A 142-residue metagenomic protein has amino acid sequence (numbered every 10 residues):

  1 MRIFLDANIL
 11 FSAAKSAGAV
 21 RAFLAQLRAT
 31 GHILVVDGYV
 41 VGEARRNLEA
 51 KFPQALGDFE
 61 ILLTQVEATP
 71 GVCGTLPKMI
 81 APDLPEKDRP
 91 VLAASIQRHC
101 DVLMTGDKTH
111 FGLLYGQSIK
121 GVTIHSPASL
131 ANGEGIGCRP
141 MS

Functional and structural regions predicted by a protein language model:
M1-R2: Residues that mark the start of a beta-strand
L5, A17-A50: PIN/NYN-family metal-dependent endoribonuclease catalytic core
S12-A14: Short N-terminal binding/cap micro-motifs at the start of the first secondary-structure element
Q26, A94, G116: Hydrophobic/aromatic ligand-binding patch that stacks against planar heteroaromatic rings of cofactors or nucleotides
G38, G106-K108: Short secondary-structure boundary segments
G42-P77: Domain-scale selection of a single, long terminal region that carries the protein's primary operational module
A68-G106: Active-site neighborhoods of divalent-metal-dependent phosphate/nucleic-acid chemistry enzymes
P82, R89, D101-V102, T109-S142: Acidic, PIN/NYN-like endoribonuclease modules and their adjacent C-terminal/linker elements
